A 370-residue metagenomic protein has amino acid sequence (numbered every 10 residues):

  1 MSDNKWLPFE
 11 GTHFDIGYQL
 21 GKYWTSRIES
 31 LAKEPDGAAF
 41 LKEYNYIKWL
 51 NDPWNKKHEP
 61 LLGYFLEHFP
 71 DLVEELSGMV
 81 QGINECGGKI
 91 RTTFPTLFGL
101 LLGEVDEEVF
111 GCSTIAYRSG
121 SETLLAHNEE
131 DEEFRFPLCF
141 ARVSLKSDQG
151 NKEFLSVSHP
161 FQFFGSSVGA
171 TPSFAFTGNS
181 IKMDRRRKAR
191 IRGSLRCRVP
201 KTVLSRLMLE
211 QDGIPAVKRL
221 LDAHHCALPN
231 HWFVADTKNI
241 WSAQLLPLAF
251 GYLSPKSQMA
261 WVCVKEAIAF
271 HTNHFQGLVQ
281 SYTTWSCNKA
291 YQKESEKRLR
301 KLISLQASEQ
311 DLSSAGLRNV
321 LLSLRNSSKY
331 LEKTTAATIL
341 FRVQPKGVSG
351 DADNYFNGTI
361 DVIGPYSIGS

Functional and structural regions predicted by a protein language model:
M1-C112, Y117-G120, L207-S370: C-terminus-biased signal that marks the final domain/tail of proteins
N51, V199-P200: Glycine-rich, flexible loop segments associated with nucleotide phosphate handling
F98-L195, T202: Internal mixed beta-strand/loop scaffold within catalytic domains of large alpha/beta enzymes
V168-A170, R198, L204-A216: Cysteine-dependent hydrolase recognition
